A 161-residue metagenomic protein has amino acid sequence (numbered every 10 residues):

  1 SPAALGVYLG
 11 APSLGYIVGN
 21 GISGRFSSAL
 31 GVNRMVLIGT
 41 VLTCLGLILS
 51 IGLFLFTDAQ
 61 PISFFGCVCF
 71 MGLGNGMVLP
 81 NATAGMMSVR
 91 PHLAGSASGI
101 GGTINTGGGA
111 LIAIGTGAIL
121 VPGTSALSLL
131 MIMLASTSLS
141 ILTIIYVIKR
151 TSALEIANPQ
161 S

Functional and structural regions predicted by a protein language model:
S1-P12, S63: Loop-to-transmembrane helix entry
G15-G19, G108: MFS transmembrane alpha-helix packing/gate-lining sites
G19-N33, L120: Helix-to-loop junctions at the C-terminal end of transmembrane segments in multipass secondary transporters
N20-G24, A113, I144: Conserved kink/hinge residues within transmembrane alpha-helices of Major Facilitator Superfamily
N33-A82: C-terminal transmembrane helical hairpin of 12-TM major facilitator-type secondary transporters
T83-S125, I132-M133: A late C-terminal transmembrane helix in Major Facilitator Superfamily
L130-I145: Symmetry-related core transmembrane helices of the 12-TM Major Facilitator Superfamily/SLC fold
V147-S161: Intrinsic disorder in cytosolic terminal tails and internal cytosolic loops of multi-pass membrane transporters
